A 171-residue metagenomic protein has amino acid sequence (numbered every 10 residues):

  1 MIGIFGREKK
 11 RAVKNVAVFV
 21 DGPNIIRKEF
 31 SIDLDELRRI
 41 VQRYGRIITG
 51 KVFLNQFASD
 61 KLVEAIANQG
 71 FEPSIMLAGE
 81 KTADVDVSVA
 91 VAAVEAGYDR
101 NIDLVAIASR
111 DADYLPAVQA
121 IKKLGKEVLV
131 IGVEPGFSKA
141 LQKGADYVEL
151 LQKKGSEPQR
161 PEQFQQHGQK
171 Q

Functional and structural regions predicted by a protein language model:
I2-S88, A92, Y98, E127-L129 (+1 more regions): Domain-level signal for Mg2+-assisted phosphodiester chemistry and nucleotide/NA-binding surfaces in nucleic-acid
L54, S109, Q152: Residues that line or immediately flank small-molecule/substrate-binding pockets and catalytic motifs
A58, D111, K154: Flexible, active-site-proximal loop/turn residues at the rims of small-molecule/cofactor binding pockets and catalytic
L62-N68, G97-D99, Q119-K122, Q152-P158: A general structural signal for short secondary-structure boundary/capping elements
S88-R100, A145-G155: Short, structured secondary-structure boundary patches
A93, G97-F137: A glycine-rich beta-strand to alpha-helix segment that forms a phosphate/ribose-binding loop at ligand/cofactor sites
A120-Q166, K170-Q171: Acidic, PIN/NYN-like endoribonuclease modules and their adjacent C-terminal/linker elements
